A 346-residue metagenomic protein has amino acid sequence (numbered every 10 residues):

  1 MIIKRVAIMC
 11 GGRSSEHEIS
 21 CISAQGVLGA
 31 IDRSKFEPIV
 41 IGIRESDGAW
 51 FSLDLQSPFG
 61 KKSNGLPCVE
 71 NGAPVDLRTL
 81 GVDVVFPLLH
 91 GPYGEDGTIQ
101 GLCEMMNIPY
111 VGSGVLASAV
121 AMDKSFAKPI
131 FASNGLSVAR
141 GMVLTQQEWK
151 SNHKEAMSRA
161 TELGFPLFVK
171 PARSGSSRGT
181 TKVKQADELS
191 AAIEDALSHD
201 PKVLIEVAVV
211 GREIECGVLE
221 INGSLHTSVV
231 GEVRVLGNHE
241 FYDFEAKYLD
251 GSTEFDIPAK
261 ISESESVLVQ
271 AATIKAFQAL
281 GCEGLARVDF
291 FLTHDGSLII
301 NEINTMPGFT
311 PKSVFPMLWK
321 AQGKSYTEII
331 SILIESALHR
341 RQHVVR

Functional and structural regions predicted by a protein language model:
M1-L116, V120-M122, F126, L144-S158 (+1 more regions): ATP-binding N-terminal substructure of ATP-dependent carboxylate-amine bond-forming enzymes
I2-C10, S14, I22, T79 (+1 more regions): Active-site nucleotide/adenylate-binding loops and adjacent lid/helix of ATP-dependent enzymes
I2-K4, M9, K260-R346: ATP-dependent carboxylate activation and anion-phosphoryl transfer catalytic cores that bind Mg-ATP to form
P38, P109-Y110, V138, L167 (+1 more regions): Hydrophobic beta-strand scaffold residues
D54-P58, G101, F241-L249, T305: Short, flexible, mixed-charge acidic loops at enzyme active sites
G101-Y110, Q185-S190, A321-Q322: A glycine- and small-aliphatic-rich helix-loop capping segment at beta-alpha/alpha-beta transitions that lines
K184-A271, L292, S297-I299: Phosphate-binding site of ATP-dependent enzymes
